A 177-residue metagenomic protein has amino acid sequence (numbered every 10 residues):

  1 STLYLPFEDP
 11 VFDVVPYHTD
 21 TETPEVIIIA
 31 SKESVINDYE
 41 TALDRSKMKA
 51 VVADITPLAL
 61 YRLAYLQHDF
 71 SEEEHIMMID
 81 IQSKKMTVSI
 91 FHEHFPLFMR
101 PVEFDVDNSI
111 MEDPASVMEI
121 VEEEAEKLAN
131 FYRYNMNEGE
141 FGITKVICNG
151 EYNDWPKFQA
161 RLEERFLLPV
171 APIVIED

Functional and structural regions predicted by a protein language model:
S1-L66, V170-D177: Active-site neighborhood for divalent-cation/phosphate handling
E22, Y65-V102: Gly/Thr-rich phosphate-binding beta-strand-loop-beta motif of the actin/hexokinase/Hsp70
I27, H75-I79, I147: Conserved beta-strand elements of the Class I
D38, L60-L63, T87, K157-R161: Phosphate- and divalent-cation-binding pockets in alpha/beta enzyme and binding domains that engage nucleotide-derived
L43, V88, C148: Residue-level signature of catalytic and energy-coupling elements of molecular machines, predominantly ATP/GTP-dependent
D44-R45, H68-D69, E93-P96, L162-L167: Short, solvent-exposed amphipathic alpha-helical segments in soluble enzyme and RNA/protein-processing domains
H94-M118: Short glycine-rich, Thr/Ser-proximal phosphate-binding strand/loop in the N-terminal lobe of ATP-dependent enzymes
P114-D177: Helical "lid/coupling" subdomains associated with nucleotide-phosphate turnover
